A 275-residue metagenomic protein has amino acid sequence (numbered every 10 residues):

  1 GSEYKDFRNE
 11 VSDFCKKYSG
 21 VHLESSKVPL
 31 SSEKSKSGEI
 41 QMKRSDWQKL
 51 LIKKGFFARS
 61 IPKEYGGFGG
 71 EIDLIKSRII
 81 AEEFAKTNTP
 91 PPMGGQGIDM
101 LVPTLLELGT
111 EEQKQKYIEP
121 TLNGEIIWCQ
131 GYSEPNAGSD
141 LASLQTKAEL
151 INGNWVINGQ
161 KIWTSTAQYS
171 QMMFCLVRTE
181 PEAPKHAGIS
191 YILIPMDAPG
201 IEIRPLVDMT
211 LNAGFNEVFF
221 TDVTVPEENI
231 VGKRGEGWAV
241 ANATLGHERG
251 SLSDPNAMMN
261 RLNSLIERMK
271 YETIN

Functional and structural regions predicted by a protein language model:
G1-G95, Q115-N123, I127, S251 (+3 more regions): Amphipathic, small/basic residue-rich leader segments at the start of a protein or domain
S2, I201-N275: Glycine-rich beta->alpha junctions and the first turn(s) of the following alpha-helix
G55, I80-A85, L176-V177, L193-P199 (+1 more regions): Short Ser/Thr-interspersed hydrophobic loop/turn segments at strand-loop and sheet-helix junctions that line or gate
P92-E112, G138: N-terminal glycine-rich flavin-associated loop
G124-Y132, L176: A short, Trp-centered hydrophobic/proline-enriched beta-strand micro-motif
A137-G138, I162-A167, M209-T210: Glycine-rich phosphate/pyrophosphate-binding beta-alpha loops
T146-E149: A structural signal for short hydrophobic beta-strand segments in well-ordered beta-sheet cores
N154, N158-R204: A short core secondary-structure module
